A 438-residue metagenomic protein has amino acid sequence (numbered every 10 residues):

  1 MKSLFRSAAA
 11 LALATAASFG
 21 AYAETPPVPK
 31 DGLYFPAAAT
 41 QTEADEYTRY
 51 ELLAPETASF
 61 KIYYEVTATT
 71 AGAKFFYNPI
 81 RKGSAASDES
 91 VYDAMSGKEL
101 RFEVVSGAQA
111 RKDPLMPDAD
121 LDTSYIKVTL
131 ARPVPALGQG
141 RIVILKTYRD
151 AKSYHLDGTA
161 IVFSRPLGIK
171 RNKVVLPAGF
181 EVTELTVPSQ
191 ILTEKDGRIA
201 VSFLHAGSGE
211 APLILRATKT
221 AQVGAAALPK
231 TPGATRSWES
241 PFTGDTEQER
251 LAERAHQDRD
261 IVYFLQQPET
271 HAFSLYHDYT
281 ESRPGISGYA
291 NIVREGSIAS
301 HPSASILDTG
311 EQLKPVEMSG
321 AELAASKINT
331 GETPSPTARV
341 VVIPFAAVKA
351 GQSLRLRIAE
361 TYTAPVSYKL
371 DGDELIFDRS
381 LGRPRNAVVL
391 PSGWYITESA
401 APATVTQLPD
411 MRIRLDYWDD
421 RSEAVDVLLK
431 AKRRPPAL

Functional and structural regions predicted by a protein language model:
M1-A9: Bacterial N-terminal signal peptides that target proteins for export
F5, F19-Y22: Aromatic (phenylalanine/tyrosine) cluster motif
A8-S18: Bacterial N-terminal signal peptides
Y22-L438: Lumenal/extracellular ectodomains and adaptor appendage modules of the eukaryotic vesicle/secretory system
